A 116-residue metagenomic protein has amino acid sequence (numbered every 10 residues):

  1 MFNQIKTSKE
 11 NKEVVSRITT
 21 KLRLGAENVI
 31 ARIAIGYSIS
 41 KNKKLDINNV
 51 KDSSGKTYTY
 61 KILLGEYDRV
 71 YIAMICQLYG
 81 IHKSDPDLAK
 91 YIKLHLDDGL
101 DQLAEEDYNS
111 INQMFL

Functional and structural regions predicted by a protein language model:
M1, S8-V29, I33, T57-Y58 (+1 more regions): Surface-exposed, Lys/Arg-rich phosphate-binding patches that contact polyanionic backbones
E10, S38-D46, S54-Y58, D98-L103 (+1 more regions): Short amphipathic alpha-helical patches
I18, A34, S38-I39, I75-H82 (+1 more regions): Generic structural signal for hydrophobic core residues of well-folded globular domains
G25-N49, Y108: Short, basic amphipathic alpha-helical segments that act as recognition/interaction helices in nucleic-acid-binding
N28-R32, R69, K90-L94: Non-catalytic, well-ordered alpha-helical scaffold segments
S40-I81: Short, positively charged interaction helices/loops
L78-L116: Low-complexity intrinsically disordered segments
